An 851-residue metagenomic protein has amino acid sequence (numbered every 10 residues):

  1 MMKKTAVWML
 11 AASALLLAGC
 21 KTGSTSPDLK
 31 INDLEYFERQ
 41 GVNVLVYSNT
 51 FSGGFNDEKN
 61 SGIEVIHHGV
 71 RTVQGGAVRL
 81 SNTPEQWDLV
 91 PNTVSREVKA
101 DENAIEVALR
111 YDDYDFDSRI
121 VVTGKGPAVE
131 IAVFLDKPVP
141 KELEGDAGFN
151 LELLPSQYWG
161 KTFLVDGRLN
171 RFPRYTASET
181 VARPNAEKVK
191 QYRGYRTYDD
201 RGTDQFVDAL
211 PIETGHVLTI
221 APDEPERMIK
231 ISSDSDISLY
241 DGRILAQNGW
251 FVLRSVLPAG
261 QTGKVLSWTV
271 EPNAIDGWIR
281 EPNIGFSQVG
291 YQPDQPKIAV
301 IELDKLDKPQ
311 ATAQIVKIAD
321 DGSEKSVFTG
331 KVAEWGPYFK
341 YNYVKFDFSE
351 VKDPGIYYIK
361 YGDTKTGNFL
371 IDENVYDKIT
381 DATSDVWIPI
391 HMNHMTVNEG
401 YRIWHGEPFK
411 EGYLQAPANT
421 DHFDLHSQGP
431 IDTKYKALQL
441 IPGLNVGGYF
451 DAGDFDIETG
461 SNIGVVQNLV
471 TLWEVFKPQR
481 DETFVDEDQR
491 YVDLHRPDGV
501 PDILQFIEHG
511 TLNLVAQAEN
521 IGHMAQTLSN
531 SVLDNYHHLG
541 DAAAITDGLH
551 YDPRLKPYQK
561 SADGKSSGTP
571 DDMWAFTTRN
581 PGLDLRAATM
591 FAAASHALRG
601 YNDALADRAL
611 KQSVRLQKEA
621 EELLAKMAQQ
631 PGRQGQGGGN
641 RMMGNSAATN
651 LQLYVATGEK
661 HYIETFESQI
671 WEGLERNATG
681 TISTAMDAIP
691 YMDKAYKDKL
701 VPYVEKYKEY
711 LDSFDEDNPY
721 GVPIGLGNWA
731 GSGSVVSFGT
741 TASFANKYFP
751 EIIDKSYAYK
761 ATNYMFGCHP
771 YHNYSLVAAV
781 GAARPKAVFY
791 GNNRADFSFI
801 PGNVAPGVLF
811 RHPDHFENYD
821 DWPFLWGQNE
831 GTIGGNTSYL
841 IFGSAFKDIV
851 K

Functional and structural regions predicted by a protein language model:
L17-G19: C-terminal motif of bacterial Sec signal peptides marking the signal peptidase cleavage site
G23-Y36, F134-P222: Polysaccharide-binding surfaces and accessory modules of carbohydrate-active proteins
R79-E142: Extended, loop-rich substrate-binding clefts of extracytoplasmic carbohydrate-active enzymes
Q157-L164, G277-P296, T366-G406: Low-complexity, Pro/Ser/Thr- and charge-rich linker/hinge segments at domain boundaries
Y192-P222, E226, I244, V289 (+11 more regions): Aromatic (Trp/Tyr) and acidic
T203-G277, F846: Beta-strand-rich recognition/accessory modules
R490-F506: Acidic, glycine-anchored loop motifs typical of Ca2+
P501-L528, V532: Carboxylate/His-rich catalytic cores and anion/metal-binding grooves
